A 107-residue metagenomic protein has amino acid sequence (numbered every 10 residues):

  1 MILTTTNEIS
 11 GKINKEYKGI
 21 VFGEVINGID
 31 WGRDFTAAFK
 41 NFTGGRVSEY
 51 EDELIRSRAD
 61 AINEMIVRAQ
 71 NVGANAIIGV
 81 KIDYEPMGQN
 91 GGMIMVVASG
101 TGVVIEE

Functional and structural regions predicted by a protein language model:
M1-R33, N71-N75, P86, G92-E107: N-terminal presequence-like segments and the immediate start of the first folded domain
V21, I26, D34-K81: Short, well-ordered alpha-helical segments
V80-G88: Low-complexity, intrinsically disordered Gly/Pro/Thr-rich segments
